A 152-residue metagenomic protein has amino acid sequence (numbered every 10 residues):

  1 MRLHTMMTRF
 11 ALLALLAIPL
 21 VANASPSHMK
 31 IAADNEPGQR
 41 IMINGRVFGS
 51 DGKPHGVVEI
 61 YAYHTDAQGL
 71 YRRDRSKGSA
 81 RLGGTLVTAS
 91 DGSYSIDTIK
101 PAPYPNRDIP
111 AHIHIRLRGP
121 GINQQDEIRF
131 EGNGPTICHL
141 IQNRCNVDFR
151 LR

Functional and structural regions predicted by a protein language model:
R2-A11: Bacterial N-terminal signal peptides that target proteins for export
F10-P19: Bacterial N-terminal signal peptides
I18-P26: Bacterial Sec-dependent signal peptides at the C-terminal "C-region" and cleavage site
S25-R152: Beta-strand-dominated extracellular/periplasmic modules and repeats in secreted or surface-exposed proteins
